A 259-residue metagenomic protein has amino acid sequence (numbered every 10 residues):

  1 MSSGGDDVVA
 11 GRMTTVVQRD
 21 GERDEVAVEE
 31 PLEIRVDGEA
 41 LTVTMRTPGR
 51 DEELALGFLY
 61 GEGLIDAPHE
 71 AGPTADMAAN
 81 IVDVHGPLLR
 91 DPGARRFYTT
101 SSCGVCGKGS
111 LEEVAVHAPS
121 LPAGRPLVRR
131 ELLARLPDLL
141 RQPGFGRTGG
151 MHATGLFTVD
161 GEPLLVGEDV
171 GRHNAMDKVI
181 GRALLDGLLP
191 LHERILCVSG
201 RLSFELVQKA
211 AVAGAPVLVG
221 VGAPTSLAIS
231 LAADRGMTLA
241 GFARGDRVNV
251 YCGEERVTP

Functional and structural regions predicted by a protein language model:
S2-V159, P163-V166, V170: Intrinsically disordered, low-complexity regions enriched in acidic/Ser/Thr/Pro/Gln residues
E53, F58, K178, R182 (+2 more regions): Alpha-helical scaffold segments in soluble metabolic enzymes
C103, E168, I195-S199, G220-V221 (+1 more regions): Glycine- and other small-residue-rich loops at beta-strand/loop junctions that grip anionic moieties
S110, L132-R135, G150-A153, R172-A175 (+5 more regions): General structural feature for long, well-ordered alpha-helical segments within catalytic domains of soluble enzymes
G146-G200, V207, V212: Glycine- and Gly-Pro-enriched alpha-helical subdomains that act as flexible, kink-prone "lid/hinge" or packing modules
P163, A223, L227-P259: C-terminal binding/interaction regions
A213-G214, R235: Short, structured coil segments at secondary-structure junctions
G214-S226: A conserved acidic, glycine/proline-rich C-terminal tail/linker
